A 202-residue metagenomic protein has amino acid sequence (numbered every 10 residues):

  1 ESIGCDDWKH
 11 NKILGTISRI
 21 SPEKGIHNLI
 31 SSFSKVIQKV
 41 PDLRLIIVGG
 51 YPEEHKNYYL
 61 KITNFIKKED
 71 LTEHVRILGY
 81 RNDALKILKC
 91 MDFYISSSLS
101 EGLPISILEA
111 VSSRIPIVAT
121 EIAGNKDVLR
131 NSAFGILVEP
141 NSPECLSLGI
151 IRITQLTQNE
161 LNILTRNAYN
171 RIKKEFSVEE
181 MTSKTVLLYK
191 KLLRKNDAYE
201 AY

Functional and structural regions predicted by a protein language model:
D6-K24, L29-F33, I46: Conserved donor-binding/catalytic core segment of Leloir-type glycosyltransferases
I26, I30-R76: A conserved nucleotide-sugar
Y80, L99: Aromatic "clamp/platform" in nucleotide-sugar-dependent glycosyltransferases that forms part of the donor/acceptor
Y94-I95: A short hydrophobic beta-strand element within the catalytic core of glycosyltransferases that build diverse glycans
P104-I107, N125: Short glycine/serine-rich donor-binding loops of glycosyltransferases
P116-A119, L129: Short hydrophobic beta-strand element within catalytic cores of glycosyltransferases and related nucleotide-activated
N131-S132, I136-P143, R152-Q158: Conserved acidic donor-binding segment of nucleotide-sugar-dependent glycosyltransferases
R152, E160-E175, S183-L187, K191: A short, well-ordered alpha-helix in the C-terminal region of glycosyltransferases
